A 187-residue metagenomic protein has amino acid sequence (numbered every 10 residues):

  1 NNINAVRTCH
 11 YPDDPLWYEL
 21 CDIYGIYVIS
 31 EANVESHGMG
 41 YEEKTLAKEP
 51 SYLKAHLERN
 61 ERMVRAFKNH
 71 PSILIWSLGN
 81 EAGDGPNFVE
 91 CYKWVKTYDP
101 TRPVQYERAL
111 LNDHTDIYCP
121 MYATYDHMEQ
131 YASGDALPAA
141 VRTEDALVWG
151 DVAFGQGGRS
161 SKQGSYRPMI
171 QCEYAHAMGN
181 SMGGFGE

Functional and structural regions predicted by a protein language model:
N2: Phosphate-binding active sites in nucleotide-utilizing proteins
A5-E187: Substrate-binding/catalytic cleft of secreted carbohydrate-active enzymes, primarily glycoside hydrolases
